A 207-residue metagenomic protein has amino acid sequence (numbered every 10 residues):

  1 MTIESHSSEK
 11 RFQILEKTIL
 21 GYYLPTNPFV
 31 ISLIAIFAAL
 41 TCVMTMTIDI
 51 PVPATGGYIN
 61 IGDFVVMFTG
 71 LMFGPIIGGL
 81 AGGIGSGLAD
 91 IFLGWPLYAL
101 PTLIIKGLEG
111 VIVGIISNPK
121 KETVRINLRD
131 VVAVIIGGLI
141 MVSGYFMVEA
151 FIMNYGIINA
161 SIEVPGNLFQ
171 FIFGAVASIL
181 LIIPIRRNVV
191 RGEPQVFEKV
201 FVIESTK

Functional and structural regions predicted by a protein language model:
M1-K207: Loop-helix junctions at membrane interfaces
